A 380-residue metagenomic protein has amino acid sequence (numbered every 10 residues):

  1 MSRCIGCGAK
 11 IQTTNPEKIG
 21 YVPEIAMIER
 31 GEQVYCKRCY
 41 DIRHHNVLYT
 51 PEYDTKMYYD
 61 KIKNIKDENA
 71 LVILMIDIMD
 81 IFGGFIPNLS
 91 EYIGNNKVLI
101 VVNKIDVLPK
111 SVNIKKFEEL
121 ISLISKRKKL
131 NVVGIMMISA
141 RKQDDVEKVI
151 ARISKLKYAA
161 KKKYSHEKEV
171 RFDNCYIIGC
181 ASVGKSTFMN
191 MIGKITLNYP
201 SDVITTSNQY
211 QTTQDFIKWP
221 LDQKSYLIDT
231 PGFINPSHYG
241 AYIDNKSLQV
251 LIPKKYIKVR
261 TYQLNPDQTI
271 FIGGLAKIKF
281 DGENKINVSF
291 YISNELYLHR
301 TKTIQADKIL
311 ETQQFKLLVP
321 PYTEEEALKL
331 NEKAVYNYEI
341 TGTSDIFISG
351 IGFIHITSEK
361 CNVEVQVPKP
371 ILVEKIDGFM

Functional and structural regions predicted by a protein language model:
S2, G6-V72, N96-L99, I105 (+1 more regions): Helix-rich effector regions associated with P-loop NTPase G domains
N69-I76, N95-D106, R127-I138: Conserved beta-strand/loop subsegment of P-loop NTPase cores
I78-F82, D106-P109, I234-N235: Short acidic, S/G/P-rich loop/turn micro-motifs used as interaction or catalytic elements
I81-G83, V146, K185: Short, well-ordered alpha-helical microsegments
G84-K97: Histidine-anchored nucleotide/phosphate-binding helix
F85-N88, V112-I114, Y239-Y242: Short amphipathic alpha-helical segments
V107-A181, K194: Canonical P-loop GTPase G-domain recognition
S186-S201: A conserved segment at the C-terminal end of the G1
